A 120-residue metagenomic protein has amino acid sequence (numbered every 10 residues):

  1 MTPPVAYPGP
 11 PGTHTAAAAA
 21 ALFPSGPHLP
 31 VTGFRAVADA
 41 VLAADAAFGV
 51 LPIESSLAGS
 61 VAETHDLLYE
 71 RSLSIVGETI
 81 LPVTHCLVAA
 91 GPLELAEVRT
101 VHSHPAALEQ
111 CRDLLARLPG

Functional and structural regions predicted by a protein language model:
M1-G120: Domain-level signature for soluble enzymes in the chorismate/prephenate branch of the shikimate pathway
